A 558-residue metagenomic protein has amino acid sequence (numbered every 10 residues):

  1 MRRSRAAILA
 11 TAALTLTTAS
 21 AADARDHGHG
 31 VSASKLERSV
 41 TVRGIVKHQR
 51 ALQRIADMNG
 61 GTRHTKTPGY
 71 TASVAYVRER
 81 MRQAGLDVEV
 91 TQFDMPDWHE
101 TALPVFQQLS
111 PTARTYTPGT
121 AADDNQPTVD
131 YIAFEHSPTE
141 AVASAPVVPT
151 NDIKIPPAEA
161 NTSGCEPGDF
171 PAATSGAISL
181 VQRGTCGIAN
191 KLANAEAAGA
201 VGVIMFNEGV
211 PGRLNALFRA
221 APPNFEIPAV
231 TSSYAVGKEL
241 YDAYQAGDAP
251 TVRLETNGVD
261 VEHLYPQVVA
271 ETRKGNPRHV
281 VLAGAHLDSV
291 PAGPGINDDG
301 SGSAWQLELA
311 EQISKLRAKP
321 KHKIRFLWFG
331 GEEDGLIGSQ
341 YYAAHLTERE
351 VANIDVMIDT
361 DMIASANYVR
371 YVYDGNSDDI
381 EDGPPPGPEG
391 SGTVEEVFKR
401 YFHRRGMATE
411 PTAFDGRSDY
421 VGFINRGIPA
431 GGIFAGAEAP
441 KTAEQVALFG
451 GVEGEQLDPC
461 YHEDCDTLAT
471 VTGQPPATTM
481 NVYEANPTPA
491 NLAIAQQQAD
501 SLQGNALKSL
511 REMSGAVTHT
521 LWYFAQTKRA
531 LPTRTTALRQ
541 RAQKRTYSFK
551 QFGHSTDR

Functional and structural regions predicted by a protein language model:
M1-A24: Secretory targeting and sorting signals
A24-Y70, V74-A75, E79, A84 (+4 more regions): N-terminal hydrophobic or amphipathic helices/low-complexity stretches enriched in small/hydrophobic/Pro/Gly
R43-G61, T67, R80-G85, I178 (+5 more regions): Catalytic-core environment of secreted peptidases
R50, R54-S175: Noncatalytic luminal/extracellular "stalk/propeptide" segments of secretory-pathway proteins
V129-G164, A221-I296, E308-E311, K315-K321: Soluble metallo-hydrolase cores and metallopeptidase-like ectodomains found primarily in the secretory/periplasmic
P222-N224, Q312-I337, T360, P532-R534: Short helix-loop-beta-strand segments that form the rim/entrance of peptidase-like active sites
P277-R278, P291, F329-T442, G450-G451 (+2 more regions): Metal-dependent peptidase/peptidase-like ectodomains
P440-K544: His/Asp/Glu-rich mid-to-C-terminal helical/loop segments that flank catalytic regions of hydrolases
